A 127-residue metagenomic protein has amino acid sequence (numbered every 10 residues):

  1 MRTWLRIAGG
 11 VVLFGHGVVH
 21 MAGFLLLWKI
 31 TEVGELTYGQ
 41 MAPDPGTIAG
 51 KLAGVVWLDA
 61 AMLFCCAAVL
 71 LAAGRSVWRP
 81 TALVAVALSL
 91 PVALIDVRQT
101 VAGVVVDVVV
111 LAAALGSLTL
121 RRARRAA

Functional and structural regions predicted by a protein language model:
R2-A127: Membrane-interface extramembranous regions
